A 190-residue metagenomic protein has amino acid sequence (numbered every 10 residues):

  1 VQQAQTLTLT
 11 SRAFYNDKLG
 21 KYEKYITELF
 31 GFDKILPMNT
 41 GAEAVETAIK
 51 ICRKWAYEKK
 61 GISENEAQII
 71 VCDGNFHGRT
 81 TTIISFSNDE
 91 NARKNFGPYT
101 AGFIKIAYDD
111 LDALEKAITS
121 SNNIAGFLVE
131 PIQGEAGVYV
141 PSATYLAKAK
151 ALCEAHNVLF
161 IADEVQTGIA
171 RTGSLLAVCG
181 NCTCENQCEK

Functional and structural regions predicted by a protein language model:
V1-K190: Conserved N-terminal phosphate-binding loop of PLP-dependent enzymes in the Aspartate aminotransferase
